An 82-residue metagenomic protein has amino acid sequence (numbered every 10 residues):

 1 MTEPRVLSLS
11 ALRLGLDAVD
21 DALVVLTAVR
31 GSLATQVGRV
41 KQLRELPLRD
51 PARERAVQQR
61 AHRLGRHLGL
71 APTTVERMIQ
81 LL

Functional and structural regions predicted by a protein language model:
M1-L82: Domain-level signature for soluble enzymes in the chorismate/prephenate branch of the shikimate pathway
